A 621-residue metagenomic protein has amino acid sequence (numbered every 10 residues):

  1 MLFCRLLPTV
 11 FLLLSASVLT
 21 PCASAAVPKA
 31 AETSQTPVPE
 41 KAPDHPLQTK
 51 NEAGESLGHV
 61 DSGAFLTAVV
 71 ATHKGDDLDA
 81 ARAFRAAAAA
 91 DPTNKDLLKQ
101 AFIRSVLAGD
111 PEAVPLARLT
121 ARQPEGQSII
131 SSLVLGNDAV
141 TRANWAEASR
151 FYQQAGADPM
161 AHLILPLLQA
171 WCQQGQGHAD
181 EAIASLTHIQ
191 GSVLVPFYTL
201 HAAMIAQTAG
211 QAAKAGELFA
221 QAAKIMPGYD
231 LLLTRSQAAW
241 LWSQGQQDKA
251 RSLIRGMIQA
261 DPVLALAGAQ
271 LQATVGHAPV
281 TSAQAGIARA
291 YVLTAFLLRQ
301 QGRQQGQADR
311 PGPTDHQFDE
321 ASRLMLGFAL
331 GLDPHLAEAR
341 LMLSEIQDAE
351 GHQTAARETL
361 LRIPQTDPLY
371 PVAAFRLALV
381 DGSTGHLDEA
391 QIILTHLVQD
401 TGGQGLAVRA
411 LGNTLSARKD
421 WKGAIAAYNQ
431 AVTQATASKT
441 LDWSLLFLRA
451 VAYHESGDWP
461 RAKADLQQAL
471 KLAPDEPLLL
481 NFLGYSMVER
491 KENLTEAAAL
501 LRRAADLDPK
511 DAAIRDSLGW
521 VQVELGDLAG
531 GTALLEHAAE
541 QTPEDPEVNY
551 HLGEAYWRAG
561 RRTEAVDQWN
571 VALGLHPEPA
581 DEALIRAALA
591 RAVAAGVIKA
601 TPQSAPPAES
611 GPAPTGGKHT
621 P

Functional and structural regions predicted by a protein language model:
L19-A101, V106-R118, G126-I130, T281-F296 (+3 more regions): N-terminal leader/linker segments that initiate helical-solenoid repeat arrays
V60, N94, S128, H162 (+13 more regions): Residue-level recognition of tetratricopeptide repeat
V69, I103, N137, W171 (+10 more regions): Residue-level recognition of tetratricopeptide repeat
H73, V106-L107, T141-R142, G175-Q176 (+12 more regions): Register position in tetratricopeptide repeats
A90, R122-E125, A157-D158, I189-S192 (+10 more regions): Structural marker of alpha-solenoid helical repeat scaffolds
L97-L98, S131, L165, Y198 (+11 more regions): TPR alpha-solenoid repeat register
Q100-A101, V134, L168, H201 (+11 more regions): Canonical tetratricopeptide repeat
